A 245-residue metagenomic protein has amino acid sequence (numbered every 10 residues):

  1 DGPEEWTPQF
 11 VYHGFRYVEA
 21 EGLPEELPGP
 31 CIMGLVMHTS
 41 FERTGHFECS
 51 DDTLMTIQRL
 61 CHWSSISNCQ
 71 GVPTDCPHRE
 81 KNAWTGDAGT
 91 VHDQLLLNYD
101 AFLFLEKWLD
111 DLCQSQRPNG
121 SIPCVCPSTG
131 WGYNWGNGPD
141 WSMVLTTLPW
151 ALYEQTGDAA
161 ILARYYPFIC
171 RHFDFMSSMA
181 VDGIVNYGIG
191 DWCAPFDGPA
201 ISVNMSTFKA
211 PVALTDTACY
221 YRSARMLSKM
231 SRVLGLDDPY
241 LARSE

Functional and structural regions predicted by a protein language model:
D1-H78, G86-D87, L103-E106, N119 (+4 more regions): Extracellular/oxidizing-compartment recognition motifs
T7-F10, E21, G86-S115, T146-A159: Alpha-helical support elements that line or immediately flank enzyme active sites and cofactor-binding pockets
V11, L54, W84, A101 (+5 more regions): Active-site-proximal structural scaffolding
F41, L112-C124, R171-S178: Short, mixed-charge aromatic SLiMs
I57, A101-L112, A159-S177, L227-E245: Extended, well-ordered alpha-helical scaffold segments
L60, T90, F104, V144 (+3 more regions): Charged catalytic carboxylate motif
Q70-V72, C76, N119-L145, E154 (+2 more regions): The feature captures the catalytic groove of carbohydrate-active enzymes
K81-Y99, S178-A180, I184, T215-T217: Extended ligand-binding clefts on enzyme/binding-domain cores
